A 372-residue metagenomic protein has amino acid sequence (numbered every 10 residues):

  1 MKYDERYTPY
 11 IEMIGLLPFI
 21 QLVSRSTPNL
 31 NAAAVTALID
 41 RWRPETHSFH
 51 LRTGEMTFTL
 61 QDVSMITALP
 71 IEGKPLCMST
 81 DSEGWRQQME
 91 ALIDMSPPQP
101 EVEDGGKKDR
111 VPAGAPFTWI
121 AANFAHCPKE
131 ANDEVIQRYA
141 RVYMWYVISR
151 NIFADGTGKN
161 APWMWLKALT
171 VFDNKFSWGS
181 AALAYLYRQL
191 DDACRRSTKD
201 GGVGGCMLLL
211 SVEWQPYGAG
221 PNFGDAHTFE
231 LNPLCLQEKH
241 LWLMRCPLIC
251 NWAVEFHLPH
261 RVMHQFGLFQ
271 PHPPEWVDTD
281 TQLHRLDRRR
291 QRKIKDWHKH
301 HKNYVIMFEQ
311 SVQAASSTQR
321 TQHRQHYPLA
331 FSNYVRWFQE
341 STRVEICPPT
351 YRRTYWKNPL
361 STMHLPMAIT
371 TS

Functional and structural regions predicted by a protein language model:
M1-L190, Q215, F256-H257, F266-G267 (+2 more regions): N-terminal leader regions that mediate targeting or early regulatory function
D40-R41, V135-Q137, D200-G202, E238-R245: A general structural signal for short secondary-structure junctions and capping/turn motifs
W85, D104-C127, L209-S372: Extended, charge-rich alpha-helical regions
W163-N232, H240: Alpha-helical bundle/repeat cores within regulatory domains of eukaryotic proteins
